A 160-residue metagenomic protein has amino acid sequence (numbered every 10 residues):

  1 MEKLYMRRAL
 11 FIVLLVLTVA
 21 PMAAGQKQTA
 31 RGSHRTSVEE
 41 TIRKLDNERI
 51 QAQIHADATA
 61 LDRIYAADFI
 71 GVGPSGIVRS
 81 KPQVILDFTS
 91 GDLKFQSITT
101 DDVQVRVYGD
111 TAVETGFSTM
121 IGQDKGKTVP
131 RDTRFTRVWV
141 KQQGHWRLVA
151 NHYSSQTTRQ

Functional and structural regions predicted by a protein language model:
M1-M6: N-terminal secretory signal peptides that target proteins for export/translocation
A9-A20: Bacterial N-terminal signal peptides
M22-A24: Sec/Tat signal peptide C-region and signal peptidase I cleavage site
Q26-I64, D68-Q160: A beta-strand edge to alpha-helix "cap/lid" segment located at domain peripheries
